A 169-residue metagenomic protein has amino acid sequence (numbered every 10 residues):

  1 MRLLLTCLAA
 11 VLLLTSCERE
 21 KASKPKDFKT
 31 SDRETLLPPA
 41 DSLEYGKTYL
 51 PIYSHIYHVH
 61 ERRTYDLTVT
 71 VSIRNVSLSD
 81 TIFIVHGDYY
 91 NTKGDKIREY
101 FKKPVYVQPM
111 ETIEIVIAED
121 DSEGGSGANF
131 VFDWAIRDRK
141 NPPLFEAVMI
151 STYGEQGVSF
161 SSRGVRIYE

Functional and structural regions predicted by a protein language model:
L13-S16: C-terminal motif of bacterial Sec signal peptides marking the signal peptidase cleavage site
K21-K29, D121-E169: Terminal connector regions
P25-K47: Post-signal peptide N-terminal segment of mature Sec-exported envelope proteins
I56-T64: Short, solvent-exposed beta-strand/turn "edge" segments of beta-rich domains on protein surfaces
T64-T70: Short, solvent-exposed loop/turn segments enriched in Ser/Thr/Gly
I73-D80: Asparagine-centered strand-capping/turn motif at beta-strand->loop junctions
D80-G87, E99, P142-E146: Short, hydrophobic/aromatic beta-strand segments
T92-G127: Intrinsically disordered, low-complexity Pro/Gly/Ser/Thr-rich segments with frequent PxxP/GP/PP motifs and embedded
